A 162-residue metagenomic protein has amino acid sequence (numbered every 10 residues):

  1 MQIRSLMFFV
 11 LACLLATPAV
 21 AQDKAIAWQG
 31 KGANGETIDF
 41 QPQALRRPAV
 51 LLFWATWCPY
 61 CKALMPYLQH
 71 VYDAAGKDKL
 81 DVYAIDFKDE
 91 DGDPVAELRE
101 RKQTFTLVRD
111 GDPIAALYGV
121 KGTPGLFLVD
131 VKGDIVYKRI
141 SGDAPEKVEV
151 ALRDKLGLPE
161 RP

Functional and structural regions predicted by a protein language model:
M1-S5: Positively charged n-region of N-terminal signal peptides that target proteins for export
M7-A16: Bacterial N-terminal signal peptides
T17-A21: Sec/Tat signal peptide C-region and signal peptidase I cleavage site
K24-A25, A63-P66, D73-G111, T123: Conserved segment of the thioredoxin-like fold in thiol-based oxidoreductases
A27-A49: A short beta-strand-turn-helix
R47, E97-Q103, G111-D154: Thiol/disulfide oxidoreductase modules built on the thioredoxin-like
V50-L51, V82, L126: Hydrophobic beta-strand anchors of alpha/beta hydrolase catalytic cores
F53-H70: Conserved redox-active cysteine motifs that mediate thiol-disulfide chemistry, especially di-cysteine Cys-X(1-2)-Cys
